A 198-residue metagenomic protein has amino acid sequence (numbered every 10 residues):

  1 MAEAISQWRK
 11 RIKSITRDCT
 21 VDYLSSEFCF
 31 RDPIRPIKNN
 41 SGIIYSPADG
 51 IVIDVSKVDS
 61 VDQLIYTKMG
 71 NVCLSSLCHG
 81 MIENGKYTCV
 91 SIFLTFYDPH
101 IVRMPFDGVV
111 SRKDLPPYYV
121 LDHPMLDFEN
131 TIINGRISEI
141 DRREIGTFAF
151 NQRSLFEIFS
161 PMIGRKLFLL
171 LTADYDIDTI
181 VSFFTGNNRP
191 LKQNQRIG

Functional and structural regions predicted by a protein language model:
M1-G198: Contiguous, well-folded functional domains in the mature portion of proteins
